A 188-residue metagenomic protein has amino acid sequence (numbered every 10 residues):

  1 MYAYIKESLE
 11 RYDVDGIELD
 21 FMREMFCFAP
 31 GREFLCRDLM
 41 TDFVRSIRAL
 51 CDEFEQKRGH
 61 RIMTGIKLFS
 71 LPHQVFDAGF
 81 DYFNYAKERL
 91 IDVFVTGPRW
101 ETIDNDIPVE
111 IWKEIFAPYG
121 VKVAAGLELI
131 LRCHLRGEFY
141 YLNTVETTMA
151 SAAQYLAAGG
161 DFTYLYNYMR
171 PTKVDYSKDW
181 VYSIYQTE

Functional and structural regions predicted by a protein language model:
M1-E188: Glycan-processing catalytic domains of CAZymes
